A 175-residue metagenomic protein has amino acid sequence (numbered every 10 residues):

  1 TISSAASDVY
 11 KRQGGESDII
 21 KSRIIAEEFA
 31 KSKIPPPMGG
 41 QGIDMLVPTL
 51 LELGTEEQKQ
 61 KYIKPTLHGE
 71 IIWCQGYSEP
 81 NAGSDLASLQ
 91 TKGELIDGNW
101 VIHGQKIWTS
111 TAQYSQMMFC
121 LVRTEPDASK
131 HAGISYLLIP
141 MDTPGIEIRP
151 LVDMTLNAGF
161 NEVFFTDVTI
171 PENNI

Functional and structural regions predicted by a protein language model:
T1-A6, Y10: Single conserved hydrophobic/aromatic residue that forms the stacking wall/gate of nucleotide- or nucleobase-binding
Q13-A30, D127: Glycine-rich loop at the start of a catalytic domain that most often binds anionic cofactors/ligands
P37-E57, G83: N-terminal glycine-rich flavin-associated loop
G69-Y77: A short, Trp-centered hydrophobic/proline-enriched beta-strand micro-motif
S84-D85, W100: Hydrophobic, small-residue-rich alpha-helical packing segments that form membrane-like cores
T91-E94: A structural signal for short hydrophobic beta-strand segments in well-ordered beta-sheet cores
N99, H103-R149: A short core secondary-structure module
D142-T169: Flexible, small-/acidic-enriched active-site or ligand-binding loops
